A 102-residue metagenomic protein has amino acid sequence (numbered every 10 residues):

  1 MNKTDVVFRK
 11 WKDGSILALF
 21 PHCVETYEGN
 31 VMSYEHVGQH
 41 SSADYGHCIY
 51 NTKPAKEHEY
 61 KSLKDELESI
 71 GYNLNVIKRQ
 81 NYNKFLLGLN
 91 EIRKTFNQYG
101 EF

Functional and structural regions predicted by a protein language model:
M1-F102: Structural boundary micro-motifs
